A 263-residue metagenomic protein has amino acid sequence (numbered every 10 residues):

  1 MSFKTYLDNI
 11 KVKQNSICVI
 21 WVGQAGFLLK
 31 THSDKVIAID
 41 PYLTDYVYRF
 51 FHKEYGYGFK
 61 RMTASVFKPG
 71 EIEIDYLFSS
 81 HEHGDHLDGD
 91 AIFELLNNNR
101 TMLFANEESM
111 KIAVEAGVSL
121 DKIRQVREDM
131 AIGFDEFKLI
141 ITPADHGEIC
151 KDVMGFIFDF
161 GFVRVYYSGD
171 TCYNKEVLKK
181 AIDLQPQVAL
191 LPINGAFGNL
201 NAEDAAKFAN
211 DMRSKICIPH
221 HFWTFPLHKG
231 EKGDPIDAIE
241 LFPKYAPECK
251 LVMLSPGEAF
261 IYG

Functional and structural regions predicted by a protein language model:
M1-V47, F51-E54, D237-E248, P256-E258: Zn-dependent metallo-beta-lactamase
V12, M102, G117-G133, E176 (+2 more regions): Binuclear metal-ion centers of metallo-dependent hydrolases, dominated by the metallo-beta-lactamase
V12-I17, K30-I37, A131-I140, D159-R164 (+1 more regions): Beta-strand-turn-beta hairpins that frame and shape the catalytic cleft of phosphate-ester-processing enzymes
D34-F78, D90-A91, T171-D183: Pre-active-site segment of Zn-dependent metallo-hydrolases
K35-I37, D75-Y76, M102, F137 (+3 more regions): Structural motif
P41-L43, E82, E108, A144-D145 (+3 more regions): Active-site metal-binding loops of divalent metal-dependent hydrolases
E73-D85, C217: Metallo-beta-lactamase
D145-M212: Active-site-proximal loop/helix segments of hydrolase catalytic cores
